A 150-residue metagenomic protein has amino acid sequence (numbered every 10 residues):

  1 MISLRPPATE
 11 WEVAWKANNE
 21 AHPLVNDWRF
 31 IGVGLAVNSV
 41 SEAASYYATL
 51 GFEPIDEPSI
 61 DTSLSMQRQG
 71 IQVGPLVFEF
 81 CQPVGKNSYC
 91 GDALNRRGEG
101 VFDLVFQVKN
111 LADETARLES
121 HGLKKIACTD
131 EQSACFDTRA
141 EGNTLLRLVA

Functional and structural regions predicted by a protein language model:
M1, N87-G91: Phosphate-end processing signature that detects enzymes handling 5′-triphosphorylated RNA and polyphosphate
M1-N26, Q69-E79, T115-A150: Vicinal oxygen chelate
P7-S45, L50, V101-L104, V149: N-terminal beta-strand motif that seeds the catalytic metal site of vicinal oxygen chelate
L24, L94-N95: Short consensus segments that form the blades of beta-propeller domains, in both extracellular/periplasmic
A36-I55, S59, Q72-L76, V84-G85 (+1 more regions): Vicinal oxygen chelate
